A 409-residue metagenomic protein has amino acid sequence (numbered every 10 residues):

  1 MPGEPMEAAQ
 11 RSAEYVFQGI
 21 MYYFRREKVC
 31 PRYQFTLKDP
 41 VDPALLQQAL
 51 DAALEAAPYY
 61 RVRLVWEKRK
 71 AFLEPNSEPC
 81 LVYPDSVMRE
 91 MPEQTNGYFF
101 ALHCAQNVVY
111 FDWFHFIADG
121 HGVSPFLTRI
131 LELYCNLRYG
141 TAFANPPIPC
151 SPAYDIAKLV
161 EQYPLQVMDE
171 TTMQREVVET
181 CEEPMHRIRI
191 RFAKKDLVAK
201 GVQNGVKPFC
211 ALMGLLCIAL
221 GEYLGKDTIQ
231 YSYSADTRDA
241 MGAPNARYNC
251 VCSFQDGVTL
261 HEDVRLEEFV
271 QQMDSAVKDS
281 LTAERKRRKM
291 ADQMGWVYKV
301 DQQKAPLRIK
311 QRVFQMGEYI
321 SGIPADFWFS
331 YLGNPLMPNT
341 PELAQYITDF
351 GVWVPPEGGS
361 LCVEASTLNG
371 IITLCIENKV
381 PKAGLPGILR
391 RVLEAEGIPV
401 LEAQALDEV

Functional and structural regions predicted by a protein language model:
M1, E67-S77, T141-P164, F209-E222 (+1 more regions): Charged, low-complexity, helix/coiled-coil-prone segments
M1-R69, N76-A101, G221-V409: Acyl-thioester-dependent acyl-group transfer interface
P2-V16, I117-K200, L393-V409: Non-catalytic, low-complexity flexible loops and terminal extensions
K38-A57, D112-T128, R189-G225, L374-I376 (+1 more regions): Acyl activation and transfer enzymes in specialized metabolism, enriched for ANL adenylate-forming modules
A56-V65, L137-Y154, D196-A211, M316-Y331: Short, charge-rich amphipathic segments
E93-L137, P146-L159, S366-L385: Histidine-centered acyl-transfer/condensation active-site motif and its immediate structural neighborhood
I130, Y134-R138, L220, V277 (+1 more regions): Short, well-ordered alpha-helical segments in soluble proteins
